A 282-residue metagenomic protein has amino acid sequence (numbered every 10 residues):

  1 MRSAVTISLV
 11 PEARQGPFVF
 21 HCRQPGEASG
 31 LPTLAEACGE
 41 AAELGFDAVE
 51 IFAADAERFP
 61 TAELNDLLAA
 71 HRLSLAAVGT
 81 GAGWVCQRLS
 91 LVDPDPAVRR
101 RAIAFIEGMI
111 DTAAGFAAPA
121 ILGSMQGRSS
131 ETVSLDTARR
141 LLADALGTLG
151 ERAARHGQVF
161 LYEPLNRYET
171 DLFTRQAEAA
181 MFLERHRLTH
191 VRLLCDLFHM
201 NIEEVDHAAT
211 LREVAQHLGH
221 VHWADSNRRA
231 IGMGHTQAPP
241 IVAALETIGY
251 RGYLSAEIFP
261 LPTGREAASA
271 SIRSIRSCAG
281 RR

Functional and structural regions predicted by a protein language model:
M1-A114, I272-R282: N-terminal pre-domain/capping segments
S3-I7, Q15-H21, V49-I51, L73-T80 (+5 more regions): Hydrophobic faces of well-ordered beta-strands that scaffold small-molecule active sites in alpha/beta enzyme cores
A28-G30, I51-D66, S129-E131, Y168-F173 (+3 more regions): Acidic-and-aromatic substrate-binding clefts and catalytic sites of carbohydrate-active enzymes
L31-T33, L89-R192: Active-site acidic/histidine proton-transfer and metal-coordination neighborhood in alpha/beta enzyme cores
C38-E43, R58-T80, G108-A117, G147-H156 (+3 more regions): Acidic (Asp/Glu)-rich catalytic clusters
A41, V49, L68, A102 (+7 more regions): Conserved, mostly hydrophobic/aromatic
A48-V49, A143, G147-V242: Acidic/histidine-rich catalytic cores of soluble enzymes
N65-S74, S130-A145, L172-R185, L211-Q216 (+2 more regions): Short, electropositive alpha-helical surface patch
